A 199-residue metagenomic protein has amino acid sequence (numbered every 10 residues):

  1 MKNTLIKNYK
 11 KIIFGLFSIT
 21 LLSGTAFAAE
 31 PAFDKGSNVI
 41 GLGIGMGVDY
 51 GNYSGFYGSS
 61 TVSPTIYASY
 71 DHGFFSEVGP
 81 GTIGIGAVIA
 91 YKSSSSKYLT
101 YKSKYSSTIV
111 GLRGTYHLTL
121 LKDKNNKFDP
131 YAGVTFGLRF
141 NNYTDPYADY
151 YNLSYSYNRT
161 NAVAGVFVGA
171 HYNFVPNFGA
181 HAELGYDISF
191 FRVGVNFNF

Functional and structural regions predicted by a protein language model:
M1-S37: Cleavable N-terminal export/targeting peptides
F27-F75, N196-N198: Short glycine/proline- and aromatic-enriched beta-strand/turn motifs that initiate or cap beta-hairpins
A28-S37, F75-I83, L120-D129, F174-F178: Short loop/turn motifs that connect adjacent beta-strands in outer-membrane beta-barrel proteins
G36-I40, G58-I66, G81, K104-V110 (+3 more regions): Residues that define the transmembrane beta-barrel architecture of outer-membrane proteins
L42-V48, I66-H72, A87-I89, L112-L118 (+4 more regions): Residues on the lipid-exposed face of transmembrane beta-strands in outer-membrane beta-barrel proteins
G47-Y53, F75-E77, A90-Y98, L121 (+3 more regions): Sequence/structural signature of outer-membrane beta-barrel proteins
Y53-T61, Y98-K102, H181-N196: Solvent-exposed loop/turn segments connecting transmembrane beta-strands in outer-membrane beta-barrel proteins
I85-S107: Surface-exposed loop and membrane-interface regions of Gram-negative outer-membrane beta-barrel proteins
